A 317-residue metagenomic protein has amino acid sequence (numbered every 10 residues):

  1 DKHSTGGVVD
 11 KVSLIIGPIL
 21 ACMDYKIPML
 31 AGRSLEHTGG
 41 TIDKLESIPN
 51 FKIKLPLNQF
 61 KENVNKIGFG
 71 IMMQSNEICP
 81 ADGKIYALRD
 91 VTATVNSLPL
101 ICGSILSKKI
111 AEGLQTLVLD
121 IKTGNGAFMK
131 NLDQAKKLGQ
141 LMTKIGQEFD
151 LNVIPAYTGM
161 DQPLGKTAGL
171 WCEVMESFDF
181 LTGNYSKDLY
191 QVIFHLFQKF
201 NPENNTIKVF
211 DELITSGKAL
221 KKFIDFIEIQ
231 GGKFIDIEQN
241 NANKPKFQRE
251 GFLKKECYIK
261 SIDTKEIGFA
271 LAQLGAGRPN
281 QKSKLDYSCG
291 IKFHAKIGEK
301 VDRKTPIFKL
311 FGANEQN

Functional and structural regions predicted by a protein language model:
D1-A31, L35: Active-site cofactor/substrate anionic-group-binding motifs, chiefly glycine- and Lys/Arg-rich phosphate-binding loops
D1-S4, Y25-I27, G83-T92, T123 (+1 more regions): Glycine/charged-rich beta-loop-alpha catalytic/anionic-binding loops adjacent to active sites
V12-Y25, D43-K52, L88-T94, Q134-L138: A glycine- and small-aliphatic-rich helix-loop capping segment at beta-alpha/alpha-beta transitions that lines
S13, A31, T38-D43, S75 (+3 more regions): Short acidic, glycine/serine/threonine-rich loops at helix termini
L30, V64, M72-Q74, I105 (+2 more regions): Short beta-strand segments
K44-G70, Q140-G146, D150: A glycine-rich helix N-cap at a beta->alpha junction
N65-E112: Phosphate/diphosphate-binding glycine-rich loops and adjacent basic-rich segments that engage nucleotide
T94-I101, A111, Q115-N317: Well-ordered secondary-structure scaffolds
